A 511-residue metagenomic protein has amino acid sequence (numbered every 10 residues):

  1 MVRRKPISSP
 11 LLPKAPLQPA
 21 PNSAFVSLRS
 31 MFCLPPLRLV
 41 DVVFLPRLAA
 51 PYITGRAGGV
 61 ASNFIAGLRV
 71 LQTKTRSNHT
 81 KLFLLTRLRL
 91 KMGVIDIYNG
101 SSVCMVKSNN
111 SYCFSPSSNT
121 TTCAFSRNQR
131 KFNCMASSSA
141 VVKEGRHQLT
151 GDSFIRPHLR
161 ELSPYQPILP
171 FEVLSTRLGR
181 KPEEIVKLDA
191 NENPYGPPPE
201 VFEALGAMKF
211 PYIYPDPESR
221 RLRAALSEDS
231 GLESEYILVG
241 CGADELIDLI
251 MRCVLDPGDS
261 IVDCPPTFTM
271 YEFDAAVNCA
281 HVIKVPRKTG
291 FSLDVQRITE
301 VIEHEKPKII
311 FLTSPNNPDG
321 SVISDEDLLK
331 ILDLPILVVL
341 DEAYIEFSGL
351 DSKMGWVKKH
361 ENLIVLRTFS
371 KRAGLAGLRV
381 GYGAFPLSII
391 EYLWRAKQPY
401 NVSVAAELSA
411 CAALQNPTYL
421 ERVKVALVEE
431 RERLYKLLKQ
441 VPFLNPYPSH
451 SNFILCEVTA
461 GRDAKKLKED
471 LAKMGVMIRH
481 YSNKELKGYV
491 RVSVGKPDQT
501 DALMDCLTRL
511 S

Functional and structural regions predicted by a protein language model:
V2-R4, R56, N63, G67 (+6 more regions): PLP-dependent enzyme catalytic core of the Aspartate aminotransferase-like
A15, S23-A140: N-terminal chloroplast transit peptides
P19: Cationic, low-complexity basic patches in intrinsically disordered or flexible, solvent-exposed regions
G93-G100, R127-I213, T299, K306: N-terminal "arm"/small-domain region of PLP-dependent enzymes with the aminotransferase-like
P198, F202, G206-L334, V339 (+3 more regions): Conserved core of the PLP fold type I
R287, L427-V428, E432, L438-M474 (+2 more regions): Conserved PLP-binding catalytic core of the aspartate aminotransferase-like
N362-P446: PLP-dependent aminotransferase class I/II
